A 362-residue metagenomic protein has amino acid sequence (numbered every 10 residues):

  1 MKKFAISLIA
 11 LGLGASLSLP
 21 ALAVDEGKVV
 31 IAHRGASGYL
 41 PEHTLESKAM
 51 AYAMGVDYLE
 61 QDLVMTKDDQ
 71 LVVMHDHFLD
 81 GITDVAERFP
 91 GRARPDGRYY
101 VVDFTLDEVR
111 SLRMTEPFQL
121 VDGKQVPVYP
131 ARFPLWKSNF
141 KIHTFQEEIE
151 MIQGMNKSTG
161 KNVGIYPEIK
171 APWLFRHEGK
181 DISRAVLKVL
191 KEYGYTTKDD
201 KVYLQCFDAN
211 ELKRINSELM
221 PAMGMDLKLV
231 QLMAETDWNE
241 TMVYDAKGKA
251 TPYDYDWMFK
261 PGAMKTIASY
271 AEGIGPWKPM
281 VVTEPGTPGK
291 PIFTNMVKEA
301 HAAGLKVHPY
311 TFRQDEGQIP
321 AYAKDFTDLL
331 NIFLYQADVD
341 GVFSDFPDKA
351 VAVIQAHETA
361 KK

Functional and structural regions predicted by a protein language model:
M1-F4: Positively charged n-region of N-terminal signal peptides that target proteins for export
I6-S7, G38: General helical structural elements
S7-S16: Bacterial N-terminal signal peptides
A21-K362: Phosphate-group recognition and catalysis centered on beta-loop-alpha active-site segments
